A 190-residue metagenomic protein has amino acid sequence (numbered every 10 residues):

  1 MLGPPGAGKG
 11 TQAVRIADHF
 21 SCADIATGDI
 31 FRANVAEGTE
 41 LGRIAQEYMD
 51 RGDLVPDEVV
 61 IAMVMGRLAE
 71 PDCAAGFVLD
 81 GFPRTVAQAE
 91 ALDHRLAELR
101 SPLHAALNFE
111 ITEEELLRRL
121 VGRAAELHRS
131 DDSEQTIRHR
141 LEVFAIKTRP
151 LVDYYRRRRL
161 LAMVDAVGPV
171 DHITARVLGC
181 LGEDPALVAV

Functional and structural regions predicted by a protein language model:
M1-V190: Glycine-rich phosphate-binding loop of ATP-dependent small-molecule kinases
